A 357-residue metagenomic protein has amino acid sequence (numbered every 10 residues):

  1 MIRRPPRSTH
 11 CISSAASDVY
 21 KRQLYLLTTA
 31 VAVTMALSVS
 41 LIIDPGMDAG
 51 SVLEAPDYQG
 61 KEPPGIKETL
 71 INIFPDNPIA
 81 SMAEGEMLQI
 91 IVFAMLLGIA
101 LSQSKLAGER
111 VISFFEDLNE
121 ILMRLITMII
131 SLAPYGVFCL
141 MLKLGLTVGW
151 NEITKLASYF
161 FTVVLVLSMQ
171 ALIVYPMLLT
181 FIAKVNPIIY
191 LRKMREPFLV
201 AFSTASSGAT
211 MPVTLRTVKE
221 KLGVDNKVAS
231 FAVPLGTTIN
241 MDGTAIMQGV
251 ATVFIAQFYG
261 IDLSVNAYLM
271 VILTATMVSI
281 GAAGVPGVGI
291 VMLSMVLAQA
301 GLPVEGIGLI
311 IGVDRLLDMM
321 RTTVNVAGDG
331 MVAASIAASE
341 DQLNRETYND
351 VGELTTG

Functional and structural regions predicted by a protein language model:
M1-A16, Y20: Single conserved hydrophobic/aromatic residue that forms the stacking wall/gate of nucleotide- or nucleobase-binding
S17, D48, S104-E109, D117-E120 (+6 more regions): Juxtamembrane helix-boundary/capping and inter-helix hinge elements in multi-pass membrane proteins
K21-I189, G357: Signature of multi-pass transmembrane helix bundles
L26-A30, T34, V164-M169, A201-S206 (+4 more regions): Hydrophobic transmembrane alpha-helical segments of multi-pass transport and channel proteins
L37, L41, M95-I99, G136-K143 (+7 more regions): Transmembrane alpha-helix boundary and packing residues in multipass membrane permease domains and related
W150-S158, K184-R195, I261-M270, L302-L309: Membrane-water interface of transmembrane alpha-helices in multipass transporters/channels
E196-S279, A333, R345-L354: Helix-loop-helix junctions within the multi-pass membrane cores of secondary transporters/permeases
G287-E353: Hydrophobic alpha-helical transmembrane segments of membrane transport and translocation systems, primarily multi-pass
